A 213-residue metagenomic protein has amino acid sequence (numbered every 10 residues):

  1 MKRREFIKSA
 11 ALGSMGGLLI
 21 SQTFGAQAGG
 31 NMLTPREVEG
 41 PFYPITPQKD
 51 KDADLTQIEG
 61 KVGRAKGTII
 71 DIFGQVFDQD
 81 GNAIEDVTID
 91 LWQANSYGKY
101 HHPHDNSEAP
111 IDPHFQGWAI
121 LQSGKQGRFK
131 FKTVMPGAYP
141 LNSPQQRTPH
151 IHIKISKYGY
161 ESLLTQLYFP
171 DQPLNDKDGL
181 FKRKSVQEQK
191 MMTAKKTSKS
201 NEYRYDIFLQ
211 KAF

Functional and structural regions predicted by a protein language model:
M1-L18: N-terminal secretory signal peptides and thylakoid transit peptides that target proteins across membranes
I20-T23: N-terminal signal peptide c-region/cleavage motif recognized by signal peptidases
A28-M192, K196-F213: Beta-strand-dominated extracellular/periplasmic modules and repeats in secreted or surface-exposed proteins
